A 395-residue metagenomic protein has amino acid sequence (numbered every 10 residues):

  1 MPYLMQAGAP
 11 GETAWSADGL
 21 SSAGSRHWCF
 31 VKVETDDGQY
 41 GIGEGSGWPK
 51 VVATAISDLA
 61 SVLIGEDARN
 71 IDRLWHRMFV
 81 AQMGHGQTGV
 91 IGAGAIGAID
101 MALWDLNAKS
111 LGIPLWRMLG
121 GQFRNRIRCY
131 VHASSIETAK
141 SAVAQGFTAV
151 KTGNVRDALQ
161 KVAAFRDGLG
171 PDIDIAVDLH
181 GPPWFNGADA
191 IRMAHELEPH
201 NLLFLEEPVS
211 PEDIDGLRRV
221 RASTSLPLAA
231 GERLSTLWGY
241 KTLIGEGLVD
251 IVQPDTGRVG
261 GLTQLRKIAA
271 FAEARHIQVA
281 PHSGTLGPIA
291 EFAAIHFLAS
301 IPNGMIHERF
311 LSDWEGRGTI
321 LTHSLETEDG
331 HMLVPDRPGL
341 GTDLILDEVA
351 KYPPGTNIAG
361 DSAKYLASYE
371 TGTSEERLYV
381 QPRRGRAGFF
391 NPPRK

Functional and structural regions predicted by a protein language model:
M1-D37, I42, S46, S312-I320 (+1 more regions): Structured beta-strand/loop patches that form or line metal/cofactor-binding pockets in enzymes
P10-E12, H195, N201, E212-A229 (+2 more regions): Shared catalytic-loop signature of beta/alpha-barrel
D18, E34-S110, T373, Q381-K395: Metal- or metallocofactor-binding catalytic centers and their adjacent structured scaffolds across diverse enzyme
G38, L59, I99, G112 (+7 more regions): Conserved, mostly hydrophobic/aromatic
E44, I96, T152-N154, L179-P182 (+6 more regions): Glycine- and other small-residue-rich loops at beta-strand/loop junctions that grip anionic moieties
D100-S134: Glycine-rich, aromatic-flanked loop segments that form ligand/cofactor-binding clefts across common enzyme folds
G120-T224: Metal-dependent enolase-superfamily TIM-barrel catalytic cores that perform enediolate-based chemistry
L340-K395: Extended hydrophobic packing segments that form well-structured cores
